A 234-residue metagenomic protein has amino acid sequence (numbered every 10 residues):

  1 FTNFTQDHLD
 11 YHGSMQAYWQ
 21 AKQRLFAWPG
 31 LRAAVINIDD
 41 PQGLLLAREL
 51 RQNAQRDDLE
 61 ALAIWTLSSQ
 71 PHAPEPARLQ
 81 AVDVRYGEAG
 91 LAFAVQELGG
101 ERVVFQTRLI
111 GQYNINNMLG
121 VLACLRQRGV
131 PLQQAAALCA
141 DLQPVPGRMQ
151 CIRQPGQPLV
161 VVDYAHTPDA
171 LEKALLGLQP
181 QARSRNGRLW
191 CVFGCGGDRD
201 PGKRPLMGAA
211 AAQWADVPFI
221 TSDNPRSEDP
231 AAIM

Functional and structural regions predicted by a protein language model:
F1-V160: Acidic, Mg2+-coordinating active-site environments of NTP-dependent enzymes
H8, H12, H166, P201: Histidine-centered active-site/metal-ligand motif
R32, D163, D216-P218: Conserved acidic residues
D40-P41, Q112, A165, D198 (+1 more regions): Short, surface-exposed acidic/glycine-rich loop or hinge patches that mediate macromolecular interfaces
P144-G147, P168-L171, L176-M234: Active-site beta-alpha connecting loops in nucleotide-dependent enzymes
V160-H166: Switch II (G3) loop of P-loop NTPases
